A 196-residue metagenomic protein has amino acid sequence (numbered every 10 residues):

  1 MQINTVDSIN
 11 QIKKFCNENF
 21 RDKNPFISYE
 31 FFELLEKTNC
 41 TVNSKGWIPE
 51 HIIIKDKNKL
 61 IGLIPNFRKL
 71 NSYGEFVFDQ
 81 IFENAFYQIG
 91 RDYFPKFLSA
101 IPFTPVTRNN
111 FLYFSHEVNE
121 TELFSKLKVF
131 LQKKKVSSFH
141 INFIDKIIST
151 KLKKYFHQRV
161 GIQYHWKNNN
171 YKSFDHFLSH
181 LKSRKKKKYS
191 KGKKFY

Functional and structural regions predicted by a protein language model:
M1-Y196: N-acyltransferase acceptor-side catalytic subdomain
